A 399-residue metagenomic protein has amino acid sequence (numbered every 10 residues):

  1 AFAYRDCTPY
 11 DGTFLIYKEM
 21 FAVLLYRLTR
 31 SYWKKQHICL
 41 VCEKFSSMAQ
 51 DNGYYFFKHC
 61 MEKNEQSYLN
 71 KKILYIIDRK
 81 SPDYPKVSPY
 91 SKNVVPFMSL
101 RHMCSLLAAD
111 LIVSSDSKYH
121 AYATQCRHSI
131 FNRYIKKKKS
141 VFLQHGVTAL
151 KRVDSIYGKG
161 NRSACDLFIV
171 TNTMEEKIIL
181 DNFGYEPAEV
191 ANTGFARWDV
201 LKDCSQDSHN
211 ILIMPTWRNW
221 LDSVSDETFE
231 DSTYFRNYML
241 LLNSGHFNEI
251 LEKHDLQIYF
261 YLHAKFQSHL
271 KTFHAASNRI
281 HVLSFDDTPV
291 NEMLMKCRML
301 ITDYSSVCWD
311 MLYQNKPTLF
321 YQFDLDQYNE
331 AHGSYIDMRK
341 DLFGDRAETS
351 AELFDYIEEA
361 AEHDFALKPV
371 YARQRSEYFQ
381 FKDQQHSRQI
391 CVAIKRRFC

Functional and structural regions predicted by a protein language model:
A1-F2, D6-F14, V23-Y26, R30 (+1 more regions): C-terminal amphipathic helix plus adjacent low-complexity, charged tail appended to glycosyltransferase catalytic
H37-L201: Active-site and donor-binding regions of nucleotide-sugar-utilizing enzymes
C39-K44, S115-S117, Q144-G146, I213-D226 (+2 more regions): Short loop/turn segments at strand-loop or loop-helix junctions that form parts of catalytic or ligand-binding pockets
Q50-F57, A191, A196-T272, A347-T349 (+2 more regions): Conserved catalytic-core segment of nucleotide-activated headgroup transferases in glycan assembly
N93-L100, H281-D286, L342-Y356: Short acidic-hydrophobic, aromatic-tinged amphipathic segments that line or gate anion-handling sites
V95-S105, A264-W309: Donor nucleotide-activated moiety binding/catalytic core segment of transferases that use nucleotide-activated donors
Q125-G146, F229-L240, N315-Q327: A short, gly/pro- and small-residue-rich
P187, F273-A275, S306-Y378: Catalytic binding pocket for nucleotide-activated donors in carbohydrate/polymer assembly enzymes
